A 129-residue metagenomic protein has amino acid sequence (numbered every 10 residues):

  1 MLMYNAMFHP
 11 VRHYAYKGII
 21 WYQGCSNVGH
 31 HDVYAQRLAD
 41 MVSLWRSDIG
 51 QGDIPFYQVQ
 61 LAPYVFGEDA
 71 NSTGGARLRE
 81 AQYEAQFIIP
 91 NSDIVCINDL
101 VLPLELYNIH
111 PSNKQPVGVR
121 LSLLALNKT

Functional and structural regions predicted by a protein language model:
M1-T129: Cell-envelope and extracellular/periplasmic
